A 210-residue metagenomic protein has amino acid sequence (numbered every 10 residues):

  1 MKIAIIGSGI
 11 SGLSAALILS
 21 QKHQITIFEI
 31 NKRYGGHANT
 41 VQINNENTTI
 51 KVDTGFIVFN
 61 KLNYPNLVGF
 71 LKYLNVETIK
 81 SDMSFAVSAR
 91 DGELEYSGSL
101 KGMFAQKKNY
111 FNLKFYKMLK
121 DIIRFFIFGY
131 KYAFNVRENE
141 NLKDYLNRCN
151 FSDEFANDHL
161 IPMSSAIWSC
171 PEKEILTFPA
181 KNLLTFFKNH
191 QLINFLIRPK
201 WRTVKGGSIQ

Functional and structural regions predicted by a protein language model:
K2-I27: N-terminal Rossmann-like FAD-binding beta1-loop-alpha1 element of flavoenzymes
I10-S11, K32-Y34, S165-A166: Short, solvent-exposed loop/turn segments at secondary-structure junctions
S20-N44: Glycine-rich FAD pyrophosphate-binding loop
T40-N45, F85-A89: Short acidic-hydrophobic surface loop/beta-edge motif
V41-L67: N-terminal glycine-rich dinucleotide-binding loop that anchors FAD/FMN and/or NAD(P) in oxidoreductases
N47-F56, F126, N194-P199: Glycine-/proline-rich flexible loop or hinge segments
N60-I197: Mobile amphipathic helical/loop "lid" adjacent to a hydrophobic cofactor/ligand pocket
P199, T203-Q210: Short, intrinsically disordered, charge-balanced linker/junction segments flanking boundaries in proteins
